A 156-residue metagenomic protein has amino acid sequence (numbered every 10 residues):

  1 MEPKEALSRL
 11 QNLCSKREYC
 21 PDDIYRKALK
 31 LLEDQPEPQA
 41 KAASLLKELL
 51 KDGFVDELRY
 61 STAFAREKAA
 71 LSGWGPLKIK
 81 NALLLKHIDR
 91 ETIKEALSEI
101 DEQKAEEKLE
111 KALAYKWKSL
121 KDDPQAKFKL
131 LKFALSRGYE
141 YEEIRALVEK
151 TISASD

Functional and structural regions predicted by a protein language model:
M1-D156: An alpha-helical, amphipathic repeat domain used for nucleic-acid recognition, typified by the mTERF helical solenoid
